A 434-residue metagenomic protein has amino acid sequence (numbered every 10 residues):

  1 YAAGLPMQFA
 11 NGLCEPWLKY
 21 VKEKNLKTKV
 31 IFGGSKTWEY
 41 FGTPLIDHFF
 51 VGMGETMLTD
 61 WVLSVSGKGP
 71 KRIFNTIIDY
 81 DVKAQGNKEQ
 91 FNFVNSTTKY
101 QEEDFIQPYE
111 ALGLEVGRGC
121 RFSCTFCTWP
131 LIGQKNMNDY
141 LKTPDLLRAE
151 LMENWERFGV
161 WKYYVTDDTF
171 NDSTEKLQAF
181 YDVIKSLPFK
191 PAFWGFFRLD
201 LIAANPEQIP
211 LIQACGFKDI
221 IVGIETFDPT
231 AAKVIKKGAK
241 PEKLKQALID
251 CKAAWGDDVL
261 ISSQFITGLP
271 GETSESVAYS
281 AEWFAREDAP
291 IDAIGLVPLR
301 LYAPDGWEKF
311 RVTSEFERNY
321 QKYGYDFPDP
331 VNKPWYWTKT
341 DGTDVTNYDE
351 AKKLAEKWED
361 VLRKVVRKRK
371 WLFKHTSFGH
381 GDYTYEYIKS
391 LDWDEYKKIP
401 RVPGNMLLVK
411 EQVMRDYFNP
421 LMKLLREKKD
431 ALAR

Functional and structural regions predicted by a protein language model:
Y1-A2, F32, V165-D167, V222 (+1 more regions): Conserved beta-strand positions
Y1-E150, R157-G159: Acidic, low-complexity intrinsically disordered segments
Y20-E23, K27, F32, S66 (+2 more regions): Radical SAM enzyme core and accessory elements
E23-F32, K190-A192, D258-I261: Short beta-strand/loop segments at the ligand-binding rim of alpha/beta enzyme cores
K36-G42, E175, T230-I235, T267-E275 (+2 more regions): Flexible glycine/acidic-rich beta-alpha junction loops that bind and position SAM and/or redox cofactors in anaerobic
F41-D60, I209-D219, A281-L296: Structural recognition of alpha->loop->beta junctions
E89-D258, T267, E282: Radical SAM [4Fe-4S] cluster-binding motif and immediate context
Q178-K185, E272-I291: Short, electropositive alpha-helical surface patch
